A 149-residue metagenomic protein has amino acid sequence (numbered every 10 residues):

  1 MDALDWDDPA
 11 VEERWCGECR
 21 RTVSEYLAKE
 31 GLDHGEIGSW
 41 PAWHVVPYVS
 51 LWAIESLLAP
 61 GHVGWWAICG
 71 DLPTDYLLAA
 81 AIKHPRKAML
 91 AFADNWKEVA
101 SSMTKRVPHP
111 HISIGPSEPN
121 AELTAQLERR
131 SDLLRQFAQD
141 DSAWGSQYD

Functional and structural regions predicted by a protein language model:
M1-H44: N-terminal "first-domain core" detector
D2-W6, A67, S113: Generic signal for short, ordered secondary-structure residues within or immediately flanking folded domains
D7-R14, E18, K83, K87 (+2 more regions): Alpha-helix boundary/N-cap detector
C19-G31, F92, W96, L134 (+1 more regions): Hydrophobic, Leu/Ile/Phe/Ala-enriched alpha-helical segments that form helix-helix packing faces
E25, S101, K105-D149: Acidic, proline/glycine-rich low-complexity IDRs
P41, V45-L77: Short aromatic-glycine-(Arg/Gly/Cys) micro-motifs in beta-strand/loop hairpins
I68-D75, E98-P110: Low-complexity, intrinsically disordered regions in eukaryotic regulatory proteins and secreted peptide precursors
I82-T104: Compact, glycine/acidic-enriched structural inserts
